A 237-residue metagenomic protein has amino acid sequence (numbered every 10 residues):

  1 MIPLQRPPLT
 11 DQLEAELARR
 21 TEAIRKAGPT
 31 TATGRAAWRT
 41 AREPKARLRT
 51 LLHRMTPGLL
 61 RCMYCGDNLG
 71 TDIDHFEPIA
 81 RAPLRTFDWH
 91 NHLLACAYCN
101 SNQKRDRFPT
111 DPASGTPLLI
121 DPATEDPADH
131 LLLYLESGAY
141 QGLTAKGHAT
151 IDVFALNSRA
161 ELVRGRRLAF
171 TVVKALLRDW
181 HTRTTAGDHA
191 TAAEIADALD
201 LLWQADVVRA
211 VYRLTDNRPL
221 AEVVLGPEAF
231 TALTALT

Functional and structural regions predicted by a protein language model:
M1-R42, A229-T237: General N-terminal leader/first-domain-start detector
A15, R19, A36, T40 (+8 more regions): Charged/polar, solvent-exposed surface patches and flexible loops
A18-R61, P83-T86, H90: Short, charged surface segments at domain edges that flank catalytic/cofactor-binding sites
R61-L94, Y98, Q103-L118: Histidine-centered nuclease catalytic patch
R107-T110, S114-T184: Conserved, surface-exposed functional patches that form binding/active-site neighborhoods
F154-T237: C-terminal, charged low-complexity interaction regions
